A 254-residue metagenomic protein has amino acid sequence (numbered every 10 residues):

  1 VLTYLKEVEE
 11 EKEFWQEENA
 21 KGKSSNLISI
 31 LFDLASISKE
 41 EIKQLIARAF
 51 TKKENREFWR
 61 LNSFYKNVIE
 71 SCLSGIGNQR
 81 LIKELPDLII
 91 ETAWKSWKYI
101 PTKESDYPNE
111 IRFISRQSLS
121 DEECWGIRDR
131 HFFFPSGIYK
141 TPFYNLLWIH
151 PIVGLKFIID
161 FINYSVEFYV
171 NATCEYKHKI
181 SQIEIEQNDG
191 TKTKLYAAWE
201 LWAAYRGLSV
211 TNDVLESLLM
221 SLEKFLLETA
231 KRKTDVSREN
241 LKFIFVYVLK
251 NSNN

Functional and structural regions predicted by a protein language model:
V1-N254: Extended alpha-helical scaffold segments
